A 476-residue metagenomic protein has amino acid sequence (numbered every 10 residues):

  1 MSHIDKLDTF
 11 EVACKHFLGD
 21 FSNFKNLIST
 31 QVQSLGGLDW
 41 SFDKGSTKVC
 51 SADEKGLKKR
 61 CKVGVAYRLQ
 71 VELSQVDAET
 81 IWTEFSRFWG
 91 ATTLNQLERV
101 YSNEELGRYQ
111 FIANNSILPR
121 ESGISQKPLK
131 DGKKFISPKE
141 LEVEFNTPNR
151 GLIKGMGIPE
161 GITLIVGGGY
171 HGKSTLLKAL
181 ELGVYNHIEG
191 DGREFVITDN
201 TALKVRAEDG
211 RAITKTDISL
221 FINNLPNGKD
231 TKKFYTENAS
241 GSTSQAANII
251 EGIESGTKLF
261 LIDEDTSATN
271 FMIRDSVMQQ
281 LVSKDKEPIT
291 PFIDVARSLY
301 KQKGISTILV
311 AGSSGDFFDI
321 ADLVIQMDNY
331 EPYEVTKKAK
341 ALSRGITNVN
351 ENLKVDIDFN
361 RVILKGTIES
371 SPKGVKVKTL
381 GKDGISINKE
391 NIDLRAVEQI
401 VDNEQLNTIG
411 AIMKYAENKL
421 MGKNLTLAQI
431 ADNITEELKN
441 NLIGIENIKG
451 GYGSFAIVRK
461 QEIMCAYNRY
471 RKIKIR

Functional and structural regions predicted by a protein language model:
M1-G107, L118, A466-R476: N-terminal accessory targeting/assembly segments
P119-K154, E189, I197-A202, R206-I213 (+1 more regions): N-terminal pre-Walker A segment at the start of P-loop NTPase domains
I153-Y185: Glycine-rich phosphate-binding P-loop
R211, F221-S242, R274-I289: Flexible beta-alpha connector loops of hexameric P-loop NTPases
S240-G252: Conserved alpha-helical scaffold flanking the Walker A/P-loop in AAA+ ATPase domains
G252-A296, Y300, A311-D319, L323-K338: Conserved P-loop NTPase nucleotide-binding/switch module
M327-Q405: Conserved P-loop NTPase
D393-R476: Terminal-proximal interaction/regulatory segments of ATP-powered molecular machines
